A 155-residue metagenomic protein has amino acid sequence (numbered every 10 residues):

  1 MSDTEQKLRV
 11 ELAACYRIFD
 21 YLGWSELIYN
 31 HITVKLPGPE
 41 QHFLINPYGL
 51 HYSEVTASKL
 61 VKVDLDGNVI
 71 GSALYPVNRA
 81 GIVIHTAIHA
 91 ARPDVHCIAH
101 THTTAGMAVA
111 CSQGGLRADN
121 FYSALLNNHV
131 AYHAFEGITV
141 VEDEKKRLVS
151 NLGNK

Functional and structural regions predicted by a protein language model:
M1-K155: Glycine-rich flexible loops
